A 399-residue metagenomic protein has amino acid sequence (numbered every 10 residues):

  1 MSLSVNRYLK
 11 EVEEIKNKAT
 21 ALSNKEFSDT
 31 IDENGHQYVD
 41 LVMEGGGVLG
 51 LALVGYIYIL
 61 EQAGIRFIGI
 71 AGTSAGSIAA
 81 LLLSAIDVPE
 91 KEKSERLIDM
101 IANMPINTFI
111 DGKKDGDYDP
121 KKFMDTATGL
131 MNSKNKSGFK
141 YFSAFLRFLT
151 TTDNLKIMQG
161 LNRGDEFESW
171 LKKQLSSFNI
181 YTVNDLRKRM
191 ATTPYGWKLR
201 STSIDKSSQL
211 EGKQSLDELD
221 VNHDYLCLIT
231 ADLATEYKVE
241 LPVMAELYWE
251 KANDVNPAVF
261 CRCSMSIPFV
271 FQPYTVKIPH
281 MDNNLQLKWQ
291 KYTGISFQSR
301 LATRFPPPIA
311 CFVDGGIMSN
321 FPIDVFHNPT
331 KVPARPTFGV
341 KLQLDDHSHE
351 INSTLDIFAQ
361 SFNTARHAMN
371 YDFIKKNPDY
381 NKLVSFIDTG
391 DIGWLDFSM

Functional and structural regions predicted by a protein language model:
M1-V39, L233: Small-residue-rich anion-binding loops in enzyme active sites
S4, I157, E166-S169, I317-S319 (+3 more regions): C-terminal helical/tail subdomains of lipid-metabolizing enzymes
R7-L9, K16, Y38-D40, G47-I180 (+4 more regions): Patatin-like phospholipase
E13, H36-Q37, L247-Y248, V255-V259 (+5 more regions): C-terminal or late-domain output modules
G45-V48, A234: Short polar catalytic/cofactor-binding loops
A71, C227-I229, V239, C311 (+2 more regions): Hydrophobic/aromatic beta-strand patches that form the interior of the parallel beta-sheet core in alpha/beta enzyme
A75, L233, L342: An acidic- and aromatic-residue-enriched active-site/binding cleft used to recognize and process polar
T152-M158, E168-Q174, I180-V183, R189-N328: Active-site gating loop/helix substructures
